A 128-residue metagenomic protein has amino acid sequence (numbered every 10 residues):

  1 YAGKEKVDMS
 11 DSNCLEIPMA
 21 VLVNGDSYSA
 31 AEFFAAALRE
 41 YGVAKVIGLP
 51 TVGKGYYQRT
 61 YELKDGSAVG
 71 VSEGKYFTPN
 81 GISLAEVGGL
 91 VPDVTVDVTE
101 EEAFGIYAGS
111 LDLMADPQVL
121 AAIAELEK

Functional and structural regions predicted by a protein language model:
Y1-M9, A37-Y41, I47: Glycine- and acidic-residue-enriched helix-capping/beta->alpha junction motif
Y1-S29, G55-E62, E73, F77: Gly/Ser/Thr-rich loop/hinge elements
C14-M19, S29, Y41, K64-V71 (+1 more regions): Extracytoplasmic
M19, L38, G81, A122: Terminal peptide-recognition signature
D26, Y41-K54: Short, well-structured beta-strand/strand-turn elements
E40, D97-K128: C-terminal recognition in membrane/secretory proteostasis and scaffolding
Q58, V69-F104: Conserved P-loop NTPase
